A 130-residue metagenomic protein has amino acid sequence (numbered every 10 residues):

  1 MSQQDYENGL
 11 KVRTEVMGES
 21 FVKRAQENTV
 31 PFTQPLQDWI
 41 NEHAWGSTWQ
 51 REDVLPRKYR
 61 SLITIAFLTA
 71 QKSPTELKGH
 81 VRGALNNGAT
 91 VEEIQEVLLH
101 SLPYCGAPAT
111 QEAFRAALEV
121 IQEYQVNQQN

Functional and structural regions predicted by a protein language model:
M1-K58, N86, E112-N130: Acidic, glycine/proline-rich low-complexity segments that act as flexible tails and inter-domain linkers
I40-A44, L62-T69, V97-L102, A113: Short alpha-helical scaffolding segments that buttress acidic/His motifs in well-ordered protein cores
I65-Q95: Mid-chain, well-packed structural core segment of small domains
C105-Q111: Substrate/cofactor-recognition hotspot
